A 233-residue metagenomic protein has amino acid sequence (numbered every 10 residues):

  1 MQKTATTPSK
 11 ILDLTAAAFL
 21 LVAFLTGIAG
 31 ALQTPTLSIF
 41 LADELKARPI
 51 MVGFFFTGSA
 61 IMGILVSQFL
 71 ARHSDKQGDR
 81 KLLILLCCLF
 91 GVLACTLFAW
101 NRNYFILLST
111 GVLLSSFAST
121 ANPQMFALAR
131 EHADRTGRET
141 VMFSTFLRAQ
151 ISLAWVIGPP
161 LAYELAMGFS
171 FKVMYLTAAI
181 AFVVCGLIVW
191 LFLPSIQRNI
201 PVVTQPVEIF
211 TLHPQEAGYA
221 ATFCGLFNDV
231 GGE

Functional and structural regions predicted by a protein language model:
M1-A16, F192-F227: Juxtamembrane intracellular "pre-TM" segments in multi-pass secondary transporters
A5-A60, A217, A221, D229-E233: Helix-loop boundary and gating motifs at the non-cytosolic
F24, Y104-N122, F223: Hydrophobic core of transmembrane alpha-helices in multi-pass small-molecule transporters, especially MFS/SLC-type
A60-Q68, W155-V156: Residue-level signature of mid-helix packing/kink "hotspots" within the transmembrane helices of 12-pass Major
L65-D79, A166: Helix-to-loop junctions at the C-terminal end of transmembrane segments in multipass secondary transporters
L82-T96, L176-A179: Structural signature of the two symmetry-related core transmembrane helices
V112-A149: Cytoplasmic helix-loop-helix junction between adjacent transmembrane helices in 12-TM secondary transporters
V173-L191: Symmetry-related core transmembrane helices of the 12-TM Major Facilitator Superfamily/SLC fold
